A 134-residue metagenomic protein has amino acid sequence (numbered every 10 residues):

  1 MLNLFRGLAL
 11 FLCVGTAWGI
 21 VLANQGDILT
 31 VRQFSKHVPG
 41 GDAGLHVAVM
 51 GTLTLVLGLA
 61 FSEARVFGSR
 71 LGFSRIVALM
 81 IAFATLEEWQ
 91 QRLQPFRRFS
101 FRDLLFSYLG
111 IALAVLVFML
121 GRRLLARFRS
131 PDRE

Functional and structural regions predicted by a protein language model:
M1-R102, Y108, A112-E134: Bulky hydrophobic segments
